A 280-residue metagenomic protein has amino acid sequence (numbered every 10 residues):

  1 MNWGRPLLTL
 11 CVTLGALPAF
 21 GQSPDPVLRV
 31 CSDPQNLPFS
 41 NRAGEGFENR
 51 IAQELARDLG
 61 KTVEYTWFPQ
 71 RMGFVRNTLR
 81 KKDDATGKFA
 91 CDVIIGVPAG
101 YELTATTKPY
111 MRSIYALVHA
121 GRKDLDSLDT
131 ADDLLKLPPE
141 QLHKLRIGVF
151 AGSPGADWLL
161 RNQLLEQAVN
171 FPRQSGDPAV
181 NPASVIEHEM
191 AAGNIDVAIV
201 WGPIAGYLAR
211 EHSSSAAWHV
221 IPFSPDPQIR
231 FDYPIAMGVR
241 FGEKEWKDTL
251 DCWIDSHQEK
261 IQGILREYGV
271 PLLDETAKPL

Functional and structural regions predicted by a protein language model:
L7-P18: Bacterial N-terminal signal peptides
S23-V97, Y101, D177-V180, E267-P271: Extracytoplasmic small-molecule ligand-binding "clamshell" domains of the periplasmic binding protein/Venus flytrap
D33-N36, R112-A116, D124-L125, R210-I254 (+1 more regions): Periplasmic-binding protein-like
P34-L37, G44-R57, L117-N181, P203-I204: Bilobed "Venus flytrap"/periplasmic-binding protein-like clamshell domains and structurally analogous long
F47, I51, F241-I264: Short amphipathic alpha-helical coupling segments at ligand-binding clamshell hinges and other catalytic/signaling
Q53, Y65-Q141, I221-R230: Acidic, polar ligand-binding/catalytic clefts
K61-T62, R80-G96, L145, V185-I186 (+3 more regions): Alpha-to-beta junction loops
T62, F150, P154-Q167, D251-L280: Ligand-binding clefts/hinges and TM-proximal coupling segments of bilobed small-molecule sensing domains
